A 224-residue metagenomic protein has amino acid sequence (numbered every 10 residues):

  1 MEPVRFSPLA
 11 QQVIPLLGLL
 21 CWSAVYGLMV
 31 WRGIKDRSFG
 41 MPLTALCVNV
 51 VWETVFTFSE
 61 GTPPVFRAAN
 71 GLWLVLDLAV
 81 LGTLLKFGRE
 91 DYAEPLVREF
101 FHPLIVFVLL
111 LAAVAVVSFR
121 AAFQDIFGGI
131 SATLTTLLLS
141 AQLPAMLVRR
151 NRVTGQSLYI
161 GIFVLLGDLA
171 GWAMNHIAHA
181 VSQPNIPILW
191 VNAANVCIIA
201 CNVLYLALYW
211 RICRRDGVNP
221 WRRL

Functional and structural regions predicted by a protein language model:
M1-L224: Alpha-helical membrane-protein topology signature
